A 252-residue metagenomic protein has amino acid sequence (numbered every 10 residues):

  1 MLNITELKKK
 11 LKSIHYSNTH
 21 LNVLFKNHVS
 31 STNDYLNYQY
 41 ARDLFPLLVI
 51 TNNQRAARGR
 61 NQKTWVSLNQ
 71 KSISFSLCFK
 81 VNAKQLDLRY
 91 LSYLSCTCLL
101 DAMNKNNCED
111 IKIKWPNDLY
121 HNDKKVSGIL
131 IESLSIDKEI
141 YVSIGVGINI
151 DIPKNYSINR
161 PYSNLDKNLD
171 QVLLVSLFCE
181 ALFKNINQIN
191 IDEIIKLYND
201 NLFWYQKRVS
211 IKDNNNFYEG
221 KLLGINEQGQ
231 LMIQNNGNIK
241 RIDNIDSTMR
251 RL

Functional and structural regions predicted by a protein language model:
M1-K105: N-terminal lobe of the biotin/lipoate ligase/transferase fold
L2, E6-K9, A83-I111, H121-L252: Long, positively charged amphipathic alpha-helical accessory segments at protein N-termini or as interdomain linkers
N27, I113-W115, D243: Short loop/edge segments at beta-strand edges and connector loops that shape dinucleotide/nucleotide cofactor-binding
L47, E109-K114: A short coil-to-beta-strand element that immediately follows conserved catalytic motifs
W65, F79, W115, Y162-L165: Tryptophan-centered motif/residue detector
